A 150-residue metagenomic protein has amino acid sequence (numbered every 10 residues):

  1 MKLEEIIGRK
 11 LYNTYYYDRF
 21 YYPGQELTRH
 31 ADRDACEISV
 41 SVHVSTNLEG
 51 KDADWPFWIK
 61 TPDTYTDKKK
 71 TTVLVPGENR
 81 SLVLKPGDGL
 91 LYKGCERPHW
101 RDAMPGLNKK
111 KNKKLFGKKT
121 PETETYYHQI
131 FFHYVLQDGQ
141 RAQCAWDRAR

Functional and structural regions predicted by a protein language model:
M1-Y17, R29-R33: Signature of the catalytic double-stranded beta-helix
K10, N112-K113: Short, motif-level signal for alpha-helix interfacial/capping segments enriched in acidic residues and aromatics/proline
F20: Conserved active-site beta-strand element of glycosyltransferases/polysaccharide synthases
P23-E96, K114, E124-Q129, Q137-R148: Catalytic core of non-heme Fe(II) oxygenases with the double-stranded beta-helix
L27-H30, P98-K110, G117-E122: Short beta-strand His + acidic residue motifs that chelate non-heme Fe in jelly-roll/DSBH and cupin folds
H133: An acidic, glycine-/histidine-flanked metal-binding catalytic module
